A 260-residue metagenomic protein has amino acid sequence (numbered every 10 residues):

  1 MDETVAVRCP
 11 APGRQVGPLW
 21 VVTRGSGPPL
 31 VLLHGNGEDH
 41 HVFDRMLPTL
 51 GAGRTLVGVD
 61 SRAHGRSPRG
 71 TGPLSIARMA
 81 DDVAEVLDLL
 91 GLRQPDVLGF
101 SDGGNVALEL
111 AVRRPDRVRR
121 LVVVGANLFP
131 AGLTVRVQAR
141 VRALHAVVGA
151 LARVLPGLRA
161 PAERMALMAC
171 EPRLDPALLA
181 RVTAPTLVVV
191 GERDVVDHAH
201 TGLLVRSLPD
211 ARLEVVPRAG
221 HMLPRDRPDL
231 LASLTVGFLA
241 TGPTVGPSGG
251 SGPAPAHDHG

Functional and structural regions predicted by a protein language model:
M1-L30, G53-R54, V236, A240-G260: Alpha/beta-hydrolase fold catalytic core
W20-R66: Conserved HGGG/HGGXW glycine-rich cap/lid loop of the alpha/beta-hydrolase fold
R45-P48, V57-L98, S233: Active-site loop/oxyanion-hole signature of alpha/beta-hydrolase fold enzymes
N105-R113, V118-V147: Flexible "cap/lid" loop of the alpha/beta hydrolase fold
A150-L179, R193: Hydrophobic, aromatic-rich cap/lid helix
V182, V188-V190: Short beta-strand/loop motif that positions the catalytic acidic residue of the alpha/beta-hydrolase fold
V195-H200: Conserved alpha/beta-hydrolase "acid-adjacent" motif
A219-P228, A232: Catalytic histidine-centered segment of alpha/beta-hydrolase-like enzymes
